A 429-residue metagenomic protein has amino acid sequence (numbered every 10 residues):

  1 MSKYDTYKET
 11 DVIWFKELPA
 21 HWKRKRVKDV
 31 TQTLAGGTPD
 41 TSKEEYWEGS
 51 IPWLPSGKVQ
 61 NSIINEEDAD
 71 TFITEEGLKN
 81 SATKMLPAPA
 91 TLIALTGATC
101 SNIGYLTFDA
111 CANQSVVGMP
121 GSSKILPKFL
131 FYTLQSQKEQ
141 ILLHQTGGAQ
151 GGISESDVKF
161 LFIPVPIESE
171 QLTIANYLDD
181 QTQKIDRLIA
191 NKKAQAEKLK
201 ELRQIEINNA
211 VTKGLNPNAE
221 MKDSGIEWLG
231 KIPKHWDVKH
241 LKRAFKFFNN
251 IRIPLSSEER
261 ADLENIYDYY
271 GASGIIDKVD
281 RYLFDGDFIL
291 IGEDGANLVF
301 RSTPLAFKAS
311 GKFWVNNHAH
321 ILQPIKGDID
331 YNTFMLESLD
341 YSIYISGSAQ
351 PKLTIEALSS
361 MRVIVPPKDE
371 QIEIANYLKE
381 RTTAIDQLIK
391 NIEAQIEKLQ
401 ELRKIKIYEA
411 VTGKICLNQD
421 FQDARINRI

Functional and structural regions predicted by a protein language model:
M1-F15, H21, V165-E220, I364-I429: Amphipathic alpha-helical coiled-coil/heptad-repeat segments
T6-G37, F160, P164, E168 (+6 more regions): Non-catalytic DNA-recognition/assembly elements of restriction-modification systems
Y7-D11, K28-E44, G57-A88, K242-F288 (+1 more regions): Sequence-specific dsDNA recognition surfaces
K16-R24, V116-P127, L143, D157-D179 (+6 more regions): Proline-centric
P55-S56, A69-Q135, S154, G271-S273 (+3 more regions): A short beta-sheet element
S56, G97, E155-V158, D179 (+4 more regions): ATP/adenylate-binding site constellation spanning eukaryotic-like Ser/Thr protein kinases, ABC-transporter
L134-K138, L142, D186, E337-Y341 (+1 more regions): Short amphipathic alpha-helical signal-transduction/dimerization elements
A149: Extended, charge-rich, solvent-exposed interface segments
